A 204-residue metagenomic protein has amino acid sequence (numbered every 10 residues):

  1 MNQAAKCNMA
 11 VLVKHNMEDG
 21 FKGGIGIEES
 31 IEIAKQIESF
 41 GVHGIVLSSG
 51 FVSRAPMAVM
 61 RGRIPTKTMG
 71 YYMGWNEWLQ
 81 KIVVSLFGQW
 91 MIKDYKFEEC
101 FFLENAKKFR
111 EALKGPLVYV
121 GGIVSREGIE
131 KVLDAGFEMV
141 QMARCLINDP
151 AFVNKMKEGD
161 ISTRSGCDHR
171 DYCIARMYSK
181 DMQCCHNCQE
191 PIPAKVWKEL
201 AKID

Functional and structural regions predicted by a protein language model:
M1-D204: Flavin-dependent oxidoreductase catalytic cores
